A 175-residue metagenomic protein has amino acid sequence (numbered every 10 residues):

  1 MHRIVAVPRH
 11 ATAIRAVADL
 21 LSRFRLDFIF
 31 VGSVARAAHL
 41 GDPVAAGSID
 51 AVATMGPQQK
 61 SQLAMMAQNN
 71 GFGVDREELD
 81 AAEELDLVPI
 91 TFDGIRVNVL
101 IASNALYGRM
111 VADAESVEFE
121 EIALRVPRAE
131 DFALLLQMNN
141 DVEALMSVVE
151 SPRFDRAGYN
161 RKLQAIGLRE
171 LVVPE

Functional and structural regions predicted by a protein language model:
M1-E175: Compositionally biased terminal segments of proteins
